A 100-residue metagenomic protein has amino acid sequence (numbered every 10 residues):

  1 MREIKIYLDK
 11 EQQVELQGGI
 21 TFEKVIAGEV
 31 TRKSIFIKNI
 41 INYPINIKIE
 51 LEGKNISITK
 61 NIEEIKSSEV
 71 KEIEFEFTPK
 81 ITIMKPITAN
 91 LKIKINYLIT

Functional and structural regions predicted by a protein language model:
M1-N42, T88, K92-T100: Long, low-complexity ectodomains and other extracytoplasmic segments of secretory-pathway proteins
Y7-L16, I40-F75: Surface-exposed binding patches on compact interaction domains or structured appendages
I47-K48, I87-A89: Short flexible loop/turn segments that cap and initiate beta-strands
T78-M84: Short, surface-exposed loop/turn segments at beta-strand-coil junctions that are enriched for proline with nearby
